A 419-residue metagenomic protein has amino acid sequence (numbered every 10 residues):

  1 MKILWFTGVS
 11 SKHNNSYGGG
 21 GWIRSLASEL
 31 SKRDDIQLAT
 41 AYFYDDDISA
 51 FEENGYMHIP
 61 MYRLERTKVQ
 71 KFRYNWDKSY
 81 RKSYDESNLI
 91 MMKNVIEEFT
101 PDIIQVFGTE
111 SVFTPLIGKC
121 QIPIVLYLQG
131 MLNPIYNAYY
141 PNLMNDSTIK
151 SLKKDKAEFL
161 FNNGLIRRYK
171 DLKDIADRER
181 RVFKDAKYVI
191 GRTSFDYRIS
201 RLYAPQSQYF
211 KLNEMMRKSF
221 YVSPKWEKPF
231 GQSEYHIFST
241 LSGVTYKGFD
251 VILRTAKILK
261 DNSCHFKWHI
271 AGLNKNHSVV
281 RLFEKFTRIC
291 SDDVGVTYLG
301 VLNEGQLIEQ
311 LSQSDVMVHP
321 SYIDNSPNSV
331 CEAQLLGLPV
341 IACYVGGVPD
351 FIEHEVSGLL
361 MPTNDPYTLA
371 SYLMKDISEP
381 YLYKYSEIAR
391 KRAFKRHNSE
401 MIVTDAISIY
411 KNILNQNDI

Functional and structural regions predicted by a protein language model:
M1-N54, L259, E400: N-terminal subdomain of nucleotide-sugar transferases
L4, K228-K247, L253-A256, H269: Conserved donor-binding/catalytic core segment of Leloir-type glycosyltransferases
K82-S83, Y381-L414: A charged, aromatic-enriched C-terminal amphipathic alpha-helix characteristic of glycosyltransferases across folds
K267-E284, G300: Glycosyltransferase donor-sugar binding loop
R281-G305: Nucleotide-activated donor-binding/catalytic signature segment of Leloir-type glycosyltransferases, i.e., the conserved
Y322: Aromatic "clamp/platform" in nucleotide-sugar-dependent glycosyltransferases that forms part of the donor/acceptor
P339-A342: Short hydrophobic beta-strand element within catalytic cores of glycosyltransferases and related nucleotide-activated
H354-E355, L359-P366, K375-P380: Conserved acidic donor-binding segment of nucleotide-sugar-dependent glycosyltransferases
